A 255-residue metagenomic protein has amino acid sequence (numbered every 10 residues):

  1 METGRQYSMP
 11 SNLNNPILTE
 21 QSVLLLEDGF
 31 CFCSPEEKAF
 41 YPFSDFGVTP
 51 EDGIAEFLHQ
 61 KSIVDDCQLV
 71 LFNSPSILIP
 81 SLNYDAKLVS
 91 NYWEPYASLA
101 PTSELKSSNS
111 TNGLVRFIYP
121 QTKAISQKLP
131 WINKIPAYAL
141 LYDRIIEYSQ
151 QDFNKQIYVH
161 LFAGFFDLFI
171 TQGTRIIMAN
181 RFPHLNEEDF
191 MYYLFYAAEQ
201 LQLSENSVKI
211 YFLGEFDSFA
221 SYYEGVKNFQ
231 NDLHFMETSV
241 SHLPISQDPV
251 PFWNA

Functional and structural regions predicted by a protein language model:
M1-A255: Hydrophobic/aromatic-enriched cytosolic interaction surfaces used to assemble or bind macromolecules
